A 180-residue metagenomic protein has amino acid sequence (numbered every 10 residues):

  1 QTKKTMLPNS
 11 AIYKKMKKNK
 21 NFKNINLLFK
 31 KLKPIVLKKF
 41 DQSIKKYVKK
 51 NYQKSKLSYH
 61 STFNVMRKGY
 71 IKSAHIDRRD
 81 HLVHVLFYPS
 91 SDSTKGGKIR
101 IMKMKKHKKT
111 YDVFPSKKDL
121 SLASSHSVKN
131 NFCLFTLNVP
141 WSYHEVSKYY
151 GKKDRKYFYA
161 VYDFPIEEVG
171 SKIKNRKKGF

Functional and structural regions predicted by a protein language model:
Q1-Y47: Non-heme Fe(II)/2-oxoglutarate
Y52-N175: Catalytic core of non-heme Fe(II) oxygenases with the double-stranded beta-helix
G179-F180: Charged, amphipathic alpha-helical linkers/stalks
